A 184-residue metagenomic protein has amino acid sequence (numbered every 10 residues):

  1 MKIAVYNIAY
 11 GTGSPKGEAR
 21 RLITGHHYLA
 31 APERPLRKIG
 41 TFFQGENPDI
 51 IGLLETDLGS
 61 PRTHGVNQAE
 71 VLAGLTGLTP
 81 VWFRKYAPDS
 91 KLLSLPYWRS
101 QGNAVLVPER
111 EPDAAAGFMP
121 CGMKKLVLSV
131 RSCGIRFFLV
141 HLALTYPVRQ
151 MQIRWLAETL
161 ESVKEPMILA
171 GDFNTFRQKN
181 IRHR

Functional and structural regions predicted by a protein language model:
M1-L75, W82-S90: N-terminal, active-site-proximal structural segment of metallo-dependent hydrolase catalytic domains
Y6, L54, V140, A170-D172: Active-site flanking residues adjacent to catalytic metal/cofactor-binding acidic residues
G11-G17, F138-V140, V148, T159 (+1 more regions): Membrane-proximal envelope and lipid/glycan-remodeling enzymes
L22-L29, T56-L58, A115-F118, F138-P147: Surface-exposed cleft-lining segments at the edges of enzyme active sites
G45-N47, G134, E161: Alpha-helix termination/capping residues and helix-transition junctions
I50, I135-R136, P166-I168: Structural motif
E55-G134: Structured beta-strand-rich core segments of catalytic domains in phosphoester-bond hydrolases
Y146-R184: Metal-dependent phosphoesterases centered on the DNase I-like endonuclease/exonuclease/phosphatase
